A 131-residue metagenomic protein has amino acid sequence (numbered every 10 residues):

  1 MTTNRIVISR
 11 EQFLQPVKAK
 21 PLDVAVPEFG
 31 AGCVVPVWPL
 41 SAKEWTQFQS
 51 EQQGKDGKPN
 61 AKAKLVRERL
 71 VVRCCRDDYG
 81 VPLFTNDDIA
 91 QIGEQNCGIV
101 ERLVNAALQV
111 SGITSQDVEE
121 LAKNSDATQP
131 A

Functional and structural regions predicted by a protein language model:
M1-K20: Extended acidic low-complexity intrinsically disordered regions
T2-T3, F29-A131: Short, surface-exposed, charged amphipathic helix/loop patches that serve as local interaction elements
K20-G30: Short acidic-hydrophobic surface loop/beta-edge motif
